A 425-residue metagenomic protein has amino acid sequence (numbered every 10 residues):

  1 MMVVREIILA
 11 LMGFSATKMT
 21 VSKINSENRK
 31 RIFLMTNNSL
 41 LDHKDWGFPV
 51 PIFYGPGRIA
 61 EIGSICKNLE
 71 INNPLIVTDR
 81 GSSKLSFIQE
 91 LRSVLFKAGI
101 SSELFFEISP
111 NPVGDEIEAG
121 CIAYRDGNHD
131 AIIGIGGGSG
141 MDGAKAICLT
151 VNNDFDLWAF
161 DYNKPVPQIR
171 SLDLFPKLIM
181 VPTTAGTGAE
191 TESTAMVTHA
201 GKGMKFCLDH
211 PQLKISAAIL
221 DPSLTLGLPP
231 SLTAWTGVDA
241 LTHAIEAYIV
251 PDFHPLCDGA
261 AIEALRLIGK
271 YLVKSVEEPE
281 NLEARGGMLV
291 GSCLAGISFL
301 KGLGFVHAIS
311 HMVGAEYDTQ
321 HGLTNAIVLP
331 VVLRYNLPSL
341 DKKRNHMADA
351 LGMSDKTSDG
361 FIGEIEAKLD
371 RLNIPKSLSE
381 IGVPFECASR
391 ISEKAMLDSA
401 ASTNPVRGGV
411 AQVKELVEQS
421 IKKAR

Functional and structural regions predicted by a protein language model:
V3-T17, V21-F105, A424-R425: An N-terminal, well-structured beta->alpha segment
S83-D156, V273-R285: N-terminal small/polar loop signature for handling phosphorylated ligands or for N-terminal nucleophile
D115-S223: Glycine/threonine-rich beta-strand-loop-alpha-helix active-site module that forms ligand/phosphate-binding
G186, C293-N325, S399-S402: Glycine-rich phosphate/pyrophosphate-binding beta-alpha loops
E192-K301: Carboxylate- and glycine-rich phosphate/diphosphate-binding segment that chelates Mg2+/Mn2+
E316-A388: Gly/Pro-rich interdomain helix-loop hinge
C387-R425: Short, amphipathic C-terminal "tail helix"
